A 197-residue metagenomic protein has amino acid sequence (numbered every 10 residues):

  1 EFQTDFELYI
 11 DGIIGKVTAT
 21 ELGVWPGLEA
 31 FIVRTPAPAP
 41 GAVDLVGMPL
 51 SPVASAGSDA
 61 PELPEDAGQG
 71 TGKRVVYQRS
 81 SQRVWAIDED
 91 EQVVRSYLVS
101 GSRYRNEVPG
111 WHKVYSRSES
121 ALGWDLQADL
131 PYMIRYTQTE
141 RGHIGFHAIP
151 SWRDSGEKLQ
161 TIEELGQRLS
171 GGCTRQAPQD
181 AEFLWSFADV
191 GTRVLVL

Functional and structural regions predicted by a protein language model:
E1-V24, F31: Short acidic, glycine/serine/threonine-rich helix-capping segments at coil-helix boundaries
L8, K73, S170: Generic anion/oxyanion-binding catalytic loop in active/binding sites
I10, E29, V33, G191-L195: Secondary-structure transition/capping residues
I13, G68-G70, E107-W111, S118-L197: Exported/periplasmic cell-wall-interacting domains
T18-S120, P131-M133: Cell wall/extracellular polymer interaction/catalysis modules
